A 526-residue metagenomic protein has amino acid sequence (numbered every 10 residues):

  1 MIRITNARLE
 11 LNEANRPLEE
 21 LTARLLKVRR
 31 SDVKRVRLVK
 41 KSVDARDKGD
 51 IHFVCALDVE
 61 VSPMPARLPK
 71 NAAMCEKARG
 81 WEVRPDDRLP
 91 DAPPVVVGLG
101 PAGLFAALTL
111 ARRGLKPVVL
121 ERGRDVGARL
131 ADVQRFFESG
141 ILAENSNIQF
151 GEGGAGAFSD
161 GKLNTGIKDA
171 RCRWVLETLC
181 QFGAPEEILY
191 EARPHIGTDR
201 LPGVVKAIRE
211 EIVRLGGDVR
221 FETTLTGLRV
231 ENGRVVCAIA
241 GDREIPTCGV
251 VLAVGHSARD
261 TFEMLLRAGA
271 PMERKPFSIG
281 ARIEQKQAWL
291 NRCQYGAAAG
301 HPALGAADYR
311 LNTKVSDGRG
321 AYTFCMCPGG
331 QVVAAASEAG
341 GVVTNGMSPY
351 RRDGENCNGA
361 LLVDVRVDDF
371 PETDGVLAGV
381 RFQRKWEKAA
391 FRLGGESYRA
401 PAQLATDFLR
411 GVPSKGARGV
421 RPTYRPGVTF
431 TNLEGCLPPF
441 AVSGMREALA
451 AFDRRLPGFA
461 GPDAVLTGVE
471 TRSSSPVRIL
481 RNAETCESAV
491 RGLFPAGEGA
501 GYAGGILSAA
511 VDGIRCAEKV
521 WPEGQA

Functional and structural regions predicted by a protein language model:
M1-I51, D58-A526: Residues forming the flavin
